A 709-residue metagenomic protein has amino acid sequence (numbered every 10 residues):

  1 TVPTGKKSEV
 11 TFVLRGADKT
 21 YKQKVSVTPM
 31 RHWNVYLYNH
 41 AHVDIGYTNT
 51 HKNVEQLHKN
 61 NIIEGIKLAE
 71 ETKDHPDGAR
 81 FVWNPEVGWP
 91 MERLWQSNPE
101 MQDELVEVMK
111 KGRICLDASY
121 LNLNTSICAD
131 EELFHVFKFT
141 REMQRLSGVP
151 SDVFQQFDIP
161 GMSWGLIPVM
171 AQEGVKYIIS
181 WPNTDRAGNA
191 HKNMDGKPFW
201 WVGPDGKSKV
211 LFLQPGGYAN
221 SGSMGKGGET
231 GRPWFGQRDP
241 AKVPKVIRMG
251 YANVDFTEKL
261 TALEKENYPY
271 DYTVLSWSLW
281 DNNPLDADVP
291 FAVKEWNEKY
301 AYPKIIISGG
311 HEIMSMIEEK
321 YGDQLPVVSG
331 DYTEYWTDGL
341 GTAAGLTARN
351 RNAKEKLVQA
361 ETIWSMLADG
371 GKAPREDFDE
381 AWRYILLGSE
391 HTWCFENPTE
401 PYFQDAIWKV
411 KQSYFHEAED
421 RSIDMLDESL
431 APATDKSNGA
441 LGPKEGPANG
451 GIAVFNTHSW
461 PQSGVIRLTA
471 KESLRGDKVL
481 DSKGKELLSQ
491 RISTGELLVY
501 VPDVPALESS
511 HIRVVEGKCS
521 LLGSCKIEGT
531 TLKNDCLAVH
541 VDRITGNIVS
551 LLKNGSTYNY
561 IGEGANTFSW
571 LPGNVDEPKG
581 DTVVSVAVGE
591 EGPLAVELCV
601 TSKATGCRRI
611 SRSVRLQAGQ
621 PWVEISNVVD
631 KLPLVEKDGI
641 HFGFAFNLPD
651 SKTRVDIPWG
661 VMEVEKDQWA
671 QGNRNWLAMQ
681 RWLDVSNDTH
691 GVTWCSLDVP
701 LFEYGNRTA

Functional and structural regions predicted by a protein language model:
T1-G451, G476, S482-K485, S489 (+5 more regions): Catalytic-domain carbohydrate-binding cleft regions of carbohydrate-active enzymes
G16, D481-S482, N534, K553: Structural motif
T50, G216, I466, G517 (+1 more regions): Residue-level detector of alpha-helical segments with a strong bias toward transmembrane helices and their helix-loop
D424-L468, L521-N534: Surface beta-strand/loop "capping" patches
F455-R475, D638-N647: Surface-exposed beta-strand/loop patches in extracellular or lumenal glycoproteins
T457-P461, R513-E563, V628-D630: Beta-strand-rich N-terminal accessory domains
L468, K478-E486, N566-W570: Acidic, glycine-rich two-metal-ion catalytic cores of nucleic acid-processing enzymes
H540-C599, V692: An extended acidic
